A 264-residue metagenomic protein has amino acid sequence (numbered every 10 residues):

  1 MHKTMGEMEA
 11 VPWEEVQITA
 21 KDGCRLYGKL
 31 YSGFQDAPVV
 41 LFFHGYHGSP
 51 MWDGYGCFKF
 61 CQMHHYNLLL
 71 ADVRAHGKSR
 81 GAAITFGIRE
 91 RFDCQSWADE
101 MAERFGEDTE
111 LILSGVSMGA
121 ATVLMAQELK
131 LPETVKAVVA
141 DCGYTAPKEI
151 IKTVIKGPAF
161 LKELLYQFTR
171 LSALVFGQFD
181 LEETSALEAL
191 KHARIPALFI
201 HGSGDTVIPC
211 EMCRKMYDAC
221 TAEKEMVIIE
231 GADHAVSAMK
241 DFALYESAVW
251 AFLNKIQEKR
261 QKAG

Functional and structural regions predicted by a protein language model:
M1-T19, K29: An N-terminal hydrophobic leader/cap segment in hydrolases
Y46-F60: The serine-hydrolase catalytic nucleophile loop
F60-R80: Conserved alpha/beta-hydrolase
I84-F105: Alpha/beta-hydrolase active-site loop
M125-D180, E188: Hydrolase active-site cap/lid region
A186, I195, P209-D218: Short alpha-helix in the alpha/beta-hydrolase fold that links the catalytic acid
H192-R194, F199-H201, D205: Short beta-strand/loop motif that positions the catalytic acidic residue of the alpha/beta-hydrolase fold
A232-L244: Catalytic histidine-centered segment of alpha/beta-hydrolase-like enzymes
